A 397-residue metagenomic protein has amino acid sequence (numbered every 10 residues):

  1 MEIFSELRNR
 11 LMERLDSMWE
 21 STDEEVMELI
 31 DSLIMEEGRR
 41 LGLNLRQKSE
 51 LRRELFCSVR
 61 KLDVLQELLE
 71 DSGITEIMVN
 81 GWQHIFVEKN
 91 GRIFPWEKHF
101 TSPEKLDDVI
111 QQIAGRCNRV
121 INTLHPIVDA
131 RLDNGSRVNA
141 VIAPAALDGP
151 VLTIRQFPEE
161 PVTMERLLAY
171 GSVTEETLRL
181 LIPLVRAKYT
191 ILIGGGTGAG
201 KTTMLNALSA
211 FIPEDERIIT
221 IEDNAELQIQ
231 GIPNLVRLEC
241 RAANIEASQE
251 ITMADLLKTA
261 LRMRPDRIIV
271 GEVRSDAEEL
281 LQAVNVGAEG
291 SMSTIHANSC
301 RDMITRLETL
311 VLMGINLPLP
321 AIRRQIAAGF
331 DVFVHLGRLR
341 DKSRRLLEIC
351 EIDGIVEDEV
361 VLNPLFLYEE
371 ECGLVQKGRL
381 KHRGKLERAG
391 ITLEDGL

Functional and structural regions predicted by a protein language model:
M1-I121: N-terminal accessory targeting/assembly segments
D71, H84-A187: P-loop NTP-binding catalytic core
P158-A169, A210-K258, M303-L307: P-loop NTPase switch/communication element
I193: Hydrophobic anchor at the beta1->P-loop junction of P-loop NTPases
K201: Conserved lysine of the Walker
M204-L205: Post-Walker A alpha-helix
E222, A260-V332, R340, R344-G354: Conserved P-loop NTPase nucleotide-binding/switch module
D341-L397: NTP-binding/hydrolysis catalytic cores, primarily Walker-type P-loop NTPases
